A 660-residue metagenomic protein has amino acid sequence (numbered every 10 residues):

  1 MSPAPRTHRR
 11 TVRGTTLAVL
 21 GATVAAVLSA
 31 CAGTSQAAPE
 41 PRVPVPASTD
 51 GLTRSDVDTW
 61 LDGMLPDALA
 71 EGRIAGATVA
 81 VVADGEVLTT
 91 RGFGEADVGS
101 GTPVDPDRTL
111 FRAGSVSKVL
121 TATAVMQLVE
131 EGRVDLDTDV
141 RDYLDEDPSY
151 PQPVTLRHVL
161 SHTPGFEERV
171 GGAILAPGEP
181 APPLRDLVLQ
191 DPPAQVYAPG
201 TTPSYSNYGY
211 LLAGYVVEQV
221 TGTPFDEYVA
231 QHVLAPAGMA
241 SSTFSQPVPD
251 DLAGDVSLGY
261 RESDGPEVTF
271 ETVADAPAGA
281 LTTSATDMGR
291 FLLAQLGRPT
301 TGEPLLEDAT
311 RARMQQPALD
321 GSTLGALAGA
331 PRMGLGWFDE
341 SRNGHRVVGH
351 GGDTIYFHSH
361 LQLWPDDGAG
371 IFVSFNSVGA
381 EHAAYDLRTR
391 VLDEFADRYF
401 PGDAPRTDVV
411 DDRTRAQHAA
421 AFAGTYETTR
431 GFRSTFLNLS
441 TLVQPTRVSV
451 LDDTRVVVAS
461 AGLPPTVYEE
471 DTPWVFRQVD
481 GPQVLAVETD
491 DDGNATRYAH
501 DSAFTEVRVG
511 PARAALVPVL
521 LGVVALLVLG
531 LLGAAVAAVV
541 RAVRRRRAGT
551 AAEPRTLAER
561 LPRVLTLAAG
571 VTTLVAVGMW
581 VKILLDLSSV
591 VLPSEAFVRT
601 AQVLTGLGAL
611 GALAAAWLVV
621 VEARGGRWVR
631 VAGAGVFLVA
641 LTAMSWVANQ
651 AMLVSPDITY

Functional and structural regions predicted by a protein language model:
M1-P39: Secretory targeting and sorting signals
P39-D50: Acidic/histidine-rich, surface-exposed loop or edge segments in extracytoplasmic proteins
T49-F111, D135-T138, P148-S149, P192-P193 (+1 more regions): Short, conserved catalytic-motif segment at the N-terminal edge
A70-T78, S100-H158, V196-Y208, A276-G279: Short active-site loop at a secondary-structure junction that contains or immediately precedes the catalytic residue(s)
E86-V87, R133, H345, A369 (+1 more regions): Residue-level signal for well-ordered, solvent-exposed loop/turn and beta-edge residues enriched in charged/polar side
T90-D97, P151-P365, D386-V391: Short, surface-exposed loop or secondary-structure junction motifs that flank catalytic or metal-binding residues
G349-H350, H360-W364, G368-S377, T496-H500: Short, well-ordered beta-strand elements
L387-Y660: Peripheral terminal and inter-domain segments
